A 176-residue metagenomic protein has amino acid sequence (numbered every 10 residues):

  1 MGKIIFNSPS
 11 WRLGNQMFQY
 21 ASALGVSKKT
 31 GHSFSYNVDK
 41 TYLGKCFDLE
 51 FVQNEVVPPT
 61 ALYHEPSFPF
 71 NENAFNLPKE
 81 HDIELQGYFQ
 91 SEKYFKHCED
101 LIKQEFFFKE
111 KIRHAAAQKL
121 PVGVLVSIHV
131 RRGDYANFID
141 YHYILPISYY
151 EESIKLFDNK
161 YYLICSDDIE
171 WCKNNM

Functional and structural regions predicted by a protein language model:
M1-I5: Extreme N-terminal starter segment of soluble prokaryotic enzymes
N7-P9, Y36-V38, H129-V130, I164-D167: Short His-Asn-centered micro-motif
S8-F18, I139: A short, glycine/small-residue-rich beta-strand->loop->alpha-helix junction that serves as a flexible
L13, F157-M176: Donor-binding and catalytic core of enzymes assembling or modifying cell-surface/extracellular glycoconjugates
F18-K28, Y150-I154: Histidine-anchored nucleotide/phosphate-binding helix
T30-Y42: A short beta-strand-loop structural module common to alpha/beta enzyme folds
D39-N159: Secretory-pathway luminal glycosyltransferase catalytic domains
